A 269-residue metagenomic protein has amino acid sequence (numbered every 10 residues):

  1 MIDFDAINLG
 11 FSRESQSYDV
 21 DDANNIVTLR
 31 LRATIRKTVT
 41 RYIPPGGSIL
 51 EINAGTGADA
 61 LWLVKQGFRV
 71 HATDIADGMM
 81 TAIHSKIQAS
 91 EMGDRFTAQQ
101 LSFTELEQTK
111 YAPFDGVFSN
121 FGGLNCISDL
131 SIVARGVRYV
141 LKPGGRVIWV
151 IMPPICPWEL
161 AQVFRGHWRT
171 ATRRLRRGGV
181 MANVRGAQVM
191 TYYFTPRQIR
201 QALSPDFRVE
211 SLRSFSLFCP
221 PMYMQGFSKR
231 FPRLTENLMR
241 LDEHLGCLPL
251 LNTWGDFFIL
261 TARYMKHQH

Functional and structural regions predicted by a protein language model:
M1-P44, A58, W62: Conserved class I S-adenosyl-L-methionine
T56-E105: Class I SAM-dependent methyltransferase SAM/SAH-binding core
Q108-G116: A short acidic, Gly/Pro-enriched loop at the edge of an enzyme's catalytic core that lines a small-molecule cofactor
D115-D129: A short SAM/SAH-binding and catalytic strip from SAM-dependent methyltransferases
S131-P143: A short glycine-rich, Lys/Arg-flanked "PGG" loop and its adjoining helix->strand segment in the class I
R146-R176: Conserved class I S-adenosyl-L-methionine
M181-Q198: Acceptor-substrate binding/catalytic loop of class I
R197, Q201, S211-H269: A C-terminal cap/extension of S-adenosyl-L-methionine-dependent methyltransferases that defines the acceptor-substrate
